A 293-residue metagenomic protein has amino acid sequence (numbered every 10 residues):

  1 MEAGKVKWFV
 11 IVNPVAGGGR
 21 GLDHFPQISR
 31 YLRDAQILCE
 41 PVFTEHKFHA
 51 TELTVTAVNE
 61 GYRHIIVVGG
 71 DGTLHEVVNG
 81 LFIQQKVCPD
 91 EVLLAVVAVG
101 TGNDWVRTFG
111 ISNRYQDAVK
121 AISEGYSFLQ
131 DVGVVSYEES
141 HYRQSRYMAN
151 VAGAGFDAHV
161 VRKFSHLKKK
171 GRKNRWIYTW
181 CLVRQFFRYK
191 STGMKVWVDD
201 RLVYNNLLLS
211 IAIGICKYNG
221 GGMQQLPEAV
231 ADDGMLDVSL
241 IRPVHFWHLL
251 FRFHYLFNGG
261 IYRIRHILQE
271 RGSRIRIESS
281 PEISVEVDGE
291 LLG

Functional and structural regions predicted by a protein language model:
M1-V68, H75, N79, Q116: ATP/NTP phosphate-donor binding region
V6, V92, S273: Nucleotide donor/acceptor-binding cores
N13, V160, I211, V238 (+1 more regions): A residue-level signal for conserved active-site and pocket-lining positions in enzyme catalytic cores
L22-H24, V78-L81, R107-F109, Q224-Q225: Short amphipathic alpha-helical segments
A35, F82-L209: Catalytic core of DAGKc-family lipid kinases
E52, E76, D104-W105, H159 (+1 more regions): Phosphate- and divalent-cation-binding pockets in alpha/beta enzyme and binding domains that engage nucleotide-derived
G153, D157, A212-L226: Glycine-rich phosphate/pyrophosphate-binding beta-alpha loops
V198-D200, N205, Q225, V230-L236 (+1 more regions): ATP/nucleoside-binding phosphotransfer catalytic cores, i.e., glycine-rich phosphate-binding loops
